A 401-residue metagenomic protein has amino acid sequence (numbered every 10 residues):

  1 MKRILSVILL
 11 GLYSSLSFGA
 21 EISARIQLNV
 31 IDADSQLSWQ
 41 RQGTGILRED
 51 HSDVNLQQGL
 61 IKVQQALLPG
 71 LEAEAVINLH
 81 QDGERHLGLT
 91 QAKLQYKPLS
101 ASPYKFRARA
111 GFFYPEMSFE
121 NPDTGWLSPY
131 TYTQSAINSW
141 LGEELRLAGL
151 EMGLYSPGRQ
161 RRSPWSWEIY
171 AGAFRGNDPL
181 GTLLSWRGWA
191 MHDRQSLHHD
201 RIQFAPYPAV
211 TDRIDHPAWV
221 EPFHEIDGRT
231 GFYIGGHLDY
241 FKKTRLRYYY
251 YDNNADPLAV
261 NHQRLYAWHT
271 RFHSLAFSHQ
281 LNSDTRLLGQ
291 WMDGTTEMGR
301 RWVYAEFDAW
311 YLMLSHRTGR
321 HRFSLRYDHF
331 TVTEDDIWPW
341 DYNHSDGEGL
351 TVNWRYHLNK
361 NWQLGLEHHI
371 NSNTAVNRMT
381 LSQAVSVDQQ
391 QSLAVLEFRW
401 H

Functional and structural regions predicted by a protein language model:
K2-L9: Sec-dependent signal peptide recognition, specifically the positively charged N-region followed immediately by
S14-S17: N-terminal signal peptide c-region/cleavage motif recognized by signal peptidases
A20-D32, D50-S185, L238-Y240, M313 (+3 more regions): Outer membrane beta-barrel
A20-G43, G181-L183, H192-H198, Y249-N253: Short glycine/proline- and aromatic-enriched beta-strand/turn motifs that initiate or cap beta-hairpins
Q42-I46, V76, Y132-A136, I214-E221 (+4 more regions): Extracytoplasmic loops and strand-loop junctions of Gram-negative outer membrane beta-barrel proteins
L87, Q91-K93, R107-A110, P129 (+6 more regions): Outer-membrane beta-barrel proteins and related beta-barrel translocases across Gram-negative bacteria
Y96, N121, G228, K243-H401: Outer-membrane beta-barrel pore domains
K97-A108, E144-L312: Signature for the C-terminal beta-barrel architecture of outer-membrane proteins
